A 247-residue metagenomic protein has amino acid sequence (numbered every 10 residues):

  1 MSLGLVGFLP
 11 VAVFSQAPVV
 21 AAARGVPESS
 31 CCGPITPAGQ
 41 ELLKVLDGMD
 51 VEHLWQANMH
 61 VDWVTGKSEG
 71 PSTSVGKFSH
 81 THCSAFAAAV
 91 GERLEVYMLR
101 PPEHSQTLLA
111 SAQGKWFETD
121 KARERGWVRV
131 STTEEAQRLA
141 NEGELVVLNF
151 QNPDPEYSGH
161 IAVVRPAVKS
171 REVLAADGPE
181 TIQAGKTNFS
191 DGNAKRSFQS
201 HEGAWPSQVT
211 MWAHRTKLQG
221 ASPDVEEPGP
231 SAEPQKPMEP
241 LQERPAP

Functional and structural regions predicted by a protein language model:
M1-A12: Bacterial N-terminal signal peptides
P10-A12, A89, V164: Generic detector of well-ordered secondary structure
F14-T107: N-terminal capping segments
D62-K77, D120-R125, N152-Y157, L218-V225: Intrinsically disordered, low-complexity coil segments
V96-L99, V164-S170, R215-K217: Short regulatory "switch" loops immediately downstream of catalytic or recognition motifs within protein catalytic
E103-N188: ...with weaker cross-activation on analogous glycine-rich loops/strands in unrelated enzymes
A175-P247: Low-complexity, Gly/Ser/Thr/Pro-rich intrinsically disordered linker/tail segments
